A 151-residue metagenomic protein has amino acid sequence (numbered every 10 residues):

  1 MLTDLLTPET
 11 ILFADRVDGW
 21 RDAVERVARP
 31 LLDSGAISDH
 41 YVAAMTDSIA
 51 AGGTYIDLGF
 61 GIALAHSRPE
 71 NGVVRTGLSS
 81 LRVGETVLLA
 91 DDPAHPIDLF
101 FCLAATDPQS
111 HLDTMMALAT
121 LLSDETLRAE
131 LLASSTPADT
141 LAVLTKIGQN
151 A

Functional and structural regions predicted by a protein language model:
M1-A151: Cytosolic covalent-transfer regions centered on His/Cys nucleophiles that carry phosphoryl or persulfide groups
